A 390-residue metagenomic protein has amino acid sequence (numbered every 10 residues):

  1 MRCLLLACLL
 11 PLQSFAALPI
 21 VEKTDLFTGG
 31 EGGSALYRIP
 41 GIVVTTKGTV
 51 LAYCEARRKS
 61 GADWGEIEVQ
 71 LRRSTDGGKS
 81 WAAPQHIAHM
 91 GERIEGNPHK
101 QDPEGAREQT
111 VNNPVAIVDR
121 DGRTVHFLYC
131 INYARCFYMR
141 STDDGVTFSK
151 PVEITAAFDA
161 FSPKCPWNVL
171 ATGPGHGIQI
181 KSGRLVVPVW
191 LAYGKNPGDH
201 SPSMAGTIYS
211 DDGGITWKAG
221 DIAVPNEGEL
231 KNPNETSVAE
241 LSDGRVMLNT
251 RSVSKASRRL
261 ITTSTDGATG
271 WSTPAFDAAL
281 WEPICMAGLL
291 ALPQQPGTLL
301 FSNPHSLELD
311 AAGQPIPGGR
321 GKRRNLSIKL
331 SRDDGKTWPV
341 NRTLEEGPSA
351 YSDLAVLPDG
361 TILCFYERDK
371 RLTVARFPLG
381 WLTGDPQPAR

Functional and structural regions predicted by a protein language model:
C3-Q13: Sec-dependent N-terminal signal peptides
A17-R390: Asp-box/BNR beta-propeller blade signature and adjacent active/binding-site loops in extracellular glycan-interacting
